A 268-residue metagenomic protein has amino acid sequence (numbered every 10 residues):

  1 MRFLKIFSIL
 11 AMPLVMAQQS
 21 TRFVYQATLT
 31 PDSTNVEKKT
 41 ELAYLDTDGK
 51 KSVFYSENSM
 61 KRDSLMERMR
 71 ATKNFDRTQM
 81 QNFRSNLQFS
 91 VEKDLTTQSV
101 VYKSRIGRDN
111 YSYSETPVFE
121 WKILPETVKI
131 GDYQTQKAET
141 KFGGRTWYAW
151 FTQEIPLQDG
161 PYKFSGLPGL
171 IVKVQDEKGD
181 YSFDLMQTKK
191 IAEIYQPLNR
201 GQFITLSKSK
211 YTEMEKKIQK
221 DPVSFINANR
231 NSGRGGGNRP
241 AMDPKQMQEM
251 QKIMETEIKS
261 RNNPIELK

Functional and structural regions predicted by a protein language model:
M1-F23: Bacterial Sec-dependent N-terminal signal peptides
P13-S20, D46, L157-P168: Short, surface-exposed loop and linker segments with low hydrophobicity and enrichment for Pro/Ser/Thr
A17-E120, L124-T127, Q134, Y148 (+1 more regions): Extracellular or lumenal secretory-pathway regions
I130-G131, F142: Structural motif
E139-G201: Gly/Pro-enriched, hydrophobic low-complexity segments that function as extracytoplasmic propeptides/linkers
